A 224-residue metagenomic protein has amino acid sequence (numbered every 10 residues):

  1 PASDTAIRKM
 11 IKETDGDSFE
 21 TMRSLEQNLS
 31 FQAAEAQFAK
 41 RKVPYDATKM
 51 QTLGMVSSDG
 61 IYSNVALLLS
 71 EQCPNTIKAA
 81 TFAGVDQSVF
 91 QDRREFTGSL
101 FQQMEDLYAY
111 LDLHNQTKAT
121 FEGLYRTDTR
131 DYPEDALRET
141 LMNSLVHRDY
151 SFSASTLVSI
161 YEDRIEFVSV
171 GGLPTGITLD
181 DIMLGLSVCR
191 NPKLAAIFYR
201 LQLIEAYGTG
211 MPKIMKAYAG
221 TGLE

Functional and structural regions predicted by a protein language model:
P1-A154, I160-C189, L201, G210 (+1 more regions): Active-site helix-to-loop segments that bind/position phosphate- or nucleotide-bearing substrates and donors across
A196-A219: C-terminal amphipathic alpha-helical segment
